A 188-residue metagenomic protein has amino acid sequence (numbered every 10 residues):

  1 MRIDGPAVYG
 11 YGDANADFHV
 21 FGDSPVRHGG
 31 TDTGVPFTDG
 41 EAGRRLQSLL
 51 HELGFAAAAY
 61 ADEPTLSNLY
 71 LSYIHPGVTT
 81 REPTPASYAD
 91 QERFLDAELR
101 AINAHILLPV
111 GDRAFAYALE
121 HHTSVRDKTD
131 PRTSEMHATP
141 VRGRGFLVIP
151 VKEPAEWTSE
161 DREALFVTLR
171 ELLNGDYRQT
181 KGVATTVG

Functional and structural regions predicted by a protein language model:
M1-G188: A polyanion-binding, active-site-adjacent surface
